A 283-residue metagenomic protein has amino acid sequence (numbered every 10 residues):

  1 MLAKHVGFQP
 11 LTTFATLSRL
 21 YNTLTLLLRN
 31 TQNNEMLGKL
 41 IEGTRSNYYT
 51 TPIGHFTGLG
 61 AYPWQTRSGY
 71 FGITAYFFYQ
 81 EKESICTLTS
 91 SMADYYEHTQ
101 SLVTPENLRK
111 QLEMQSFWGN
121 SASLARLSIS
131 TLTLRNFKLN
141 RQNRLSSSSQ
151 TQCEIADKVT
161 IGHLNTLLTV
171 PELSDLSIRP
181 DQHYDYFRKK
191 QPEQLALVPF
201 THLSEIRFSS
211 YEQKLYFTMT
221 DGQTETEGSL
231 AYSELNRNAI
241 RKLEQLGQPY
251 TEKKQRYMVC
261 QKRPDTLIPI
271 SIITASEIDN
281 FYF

Functional and structural regions predicted by a protein language model:
M1-F283: Helix-loop junction hotspots and adjacent acidic micro-motifs that serve as functional foci
